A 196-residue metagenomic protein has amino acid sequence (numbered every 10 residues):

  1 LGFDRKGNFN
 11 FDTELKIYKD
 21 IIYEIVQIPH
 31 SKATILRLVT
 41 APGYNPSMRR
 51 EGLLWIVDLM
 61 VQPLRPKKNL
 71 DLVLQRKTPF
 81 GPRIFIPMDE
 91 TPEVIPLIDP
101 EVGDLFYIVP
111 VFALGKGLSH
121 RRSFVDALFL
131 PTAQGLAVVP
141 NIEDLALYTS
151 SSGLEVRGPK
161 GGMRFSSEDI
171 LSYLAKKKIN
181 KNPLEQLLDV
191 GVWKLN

Functional and structural regions predicted by a protein language model:
L1-N196: Signal-peptide-cleaved, periplasmic/extracellular N-terminal interaction regions immediately downstream of the signal
